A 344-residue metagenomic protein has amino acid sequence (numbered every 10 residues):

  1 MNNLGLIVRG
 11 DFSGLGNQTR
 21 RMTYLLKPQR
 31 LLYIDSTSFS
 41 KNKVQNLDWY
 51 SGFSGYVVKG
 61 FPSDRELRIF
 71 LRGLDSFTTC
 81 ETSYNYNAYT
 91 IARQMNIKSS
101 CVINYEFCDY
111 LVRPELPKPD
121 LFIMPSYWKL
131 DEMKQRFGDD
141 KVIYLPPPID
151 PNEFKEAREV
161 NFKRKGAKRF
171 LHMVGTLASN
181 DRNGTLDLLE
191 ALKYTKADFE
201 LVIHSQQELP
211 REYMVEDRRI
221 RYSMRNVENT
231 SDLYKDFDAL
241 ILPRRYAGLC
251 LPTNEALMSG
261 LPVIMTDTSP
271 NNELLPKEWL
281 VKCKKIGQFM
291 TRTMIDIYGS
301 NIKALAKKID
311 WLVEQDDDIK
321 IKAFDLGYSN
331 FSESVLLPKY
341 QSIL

Functional and structural regions predicted by a protein language model:
G14, E159-V160, I297-A304, V313-L344: A charged, aromatic-enriched C-terminal amphipathic alpha-helix characteristic of glycosyltransferases across folds
N42-M133: Extended catalytic core of nucleotide-activated donor transferases of GT-like folds
L71, D232-F237: Short alpha-helical donor nucleotide-sugar binding micro-motif in glycosyltransferases
L111-R113, P148-A167: Acidic anion/phosphate-binding donor-loop and adjacent secondary structure in glycosyltransferase catalytic cores
D120-K134, G138-E156: Donor nucleotide-sugar binding/catalytic pocket of nucleotide-sugar-dependent glycosyltransferases
P151, K163-E216, V227: Conserved catalytic-core segment of nucleotide-activated headgroup transferases in glycan assembly
R245: Aromatic "clamp/platform" in nucleotide-sugar-dependent glycosyltransferases that forms part of the donor/acceptor
P262-M265, N272-L275: Short hydrophobic beta-strand element within catalytic cores of glycosyltransferases and related nucleotide-activated
